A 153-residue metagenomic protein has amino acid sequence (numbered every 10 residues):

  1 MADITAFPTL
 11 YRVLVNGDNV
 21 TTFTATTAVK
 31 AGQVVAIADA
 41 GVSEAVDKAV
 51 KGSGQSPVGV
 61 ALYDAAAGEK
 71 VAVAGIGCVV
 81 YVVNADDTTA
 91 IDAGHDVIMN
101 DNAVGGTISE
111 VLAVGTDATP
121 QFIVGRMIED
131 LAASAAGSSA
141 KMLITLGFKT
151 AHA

Functional and structural regions predicted by a protein language model:
A2-A153: Glycine-anchored, exposed beta-strand/edge motif detector
